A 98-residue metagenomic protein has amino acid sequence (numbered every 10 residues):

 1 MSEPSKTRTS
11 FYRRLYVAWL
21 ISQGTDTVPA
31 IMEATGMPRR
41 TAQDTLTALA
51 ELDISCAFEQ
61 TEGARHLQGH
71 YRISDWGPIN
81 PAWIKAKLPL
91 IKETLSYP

Functional and structural regions predicted by a protein language model:
M1-S2, K6, H70-P98: Long, low-complexity, charge-rich intrinsically disordered regions
M1-V17: Short alpha-helical segments that sit at the start of domains
Q23-T27: Short capping segments at the starts of secondary-structure elements
I31-E33: The alpha-helix within a helix-turn-helix
A42-Q43: Helix-turn-helix DNA-binding helix
L46-E51: Residue-level detection of the helix-turn-helix DNA-binding "recognition helix"
I54-G69: Short Lys/Arg-enriched helix C-cap and helix-to-coil transition segments that create basic nucleic-acid-contact patches
